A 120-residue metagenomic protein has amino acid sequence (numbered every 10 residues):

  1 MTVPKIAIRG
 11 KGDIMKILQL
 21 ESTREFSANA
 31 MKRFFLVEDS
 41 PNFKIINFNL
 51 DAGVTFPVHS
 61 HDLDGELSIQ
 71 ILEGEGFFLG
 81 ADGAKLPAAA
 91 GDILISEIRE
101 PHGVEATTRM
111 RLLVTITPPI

Functional and structural regions predicted by a protein language model:
M1-I46, P57: A short, N-terminal "cap"/entry segment at the start of jelly-roll beta-barrel domains of the cupin/DSBH fold
L36-E38, P57-D62, G80, E105-A106: Short histidine-centered beta-strand/loop micro-motifs that create catalytic or ligand/metal-coordination sites
I46-L63: Conserved short histidine dyad/triad with adjacent acidic residue
T55-P57, L94, I98-G103: Histidine-centered metal-chelating micro-motifs
D64-F77: Glycine- and acidic-residue-biased ligand/ion/polar-headgroup-sensing regions
L72-E73, A89, T108: A cytosolic small-molecule/anion-sensing beta-strand core signal
D82-I98: Short acidic-glycine-tyrosine-enriched beta hairpin
I98-I120: Ligand-binding loop in jelly-roll beta-barrel domains
